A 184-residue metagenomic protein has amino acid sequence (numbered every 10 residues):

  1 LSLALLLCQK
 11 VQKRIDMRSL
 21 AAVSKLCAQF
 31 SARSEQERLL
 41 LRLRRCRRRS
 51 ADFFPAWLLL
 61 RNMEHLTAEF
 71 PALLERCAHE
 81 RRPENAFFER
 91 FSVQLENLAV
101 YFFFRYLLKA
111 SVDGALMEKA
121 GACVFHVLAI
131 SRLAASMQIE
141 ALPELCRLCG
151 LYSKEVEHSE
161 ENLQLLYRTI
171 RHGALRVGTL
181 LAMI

Functional and structural regions predicted by a protein language model:
L1: Cysteine-cluster motifs in flexible loop/terminal segments that predominantly coordinate metals
L6-I184: Hydrophobic, aromatic-lined core segments that form the binding pocket/scaffold for planar heteroaromatic ligands
